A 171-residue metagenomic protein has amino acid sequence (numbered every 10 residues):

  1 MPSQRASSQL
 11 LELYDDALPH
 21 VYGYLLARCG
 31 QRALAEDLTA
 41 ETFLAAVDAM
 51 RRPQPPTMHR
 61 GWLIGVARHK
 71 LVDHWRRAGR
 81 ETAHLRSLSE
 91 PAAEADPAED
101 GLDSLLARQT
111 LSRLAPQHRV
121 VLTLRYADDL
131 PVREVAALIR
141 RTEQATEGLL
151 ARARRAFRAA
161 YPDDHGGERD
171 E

Functional and structural regions predicted by a protein language model:
M1-G23, A33, V47: A short, charge-rich alpha-helical start-of-domain segment used by transcription regulators
P2-Q4, R32, A40-H59, R77-G79: Sigma70-family region 2
R5-S8, E12, A78, R86-S112: Acidic, proline/glycine-rich intrinsically disordered inter-domain spacer in sigma factors
V21, L25, A35-A46, V66 (+3 more regions): Short, small-hydrophobic-rich alpha-helical interface motif
L25, R76, L114, R154-E171: Short, Lys/Arg-enriched C-terminal cap helix and immediately downstream tail that follows
R51-P55, I64-R86, D100: Arg/Lys-rich amphipathic alpha helix in sigma70-family domain 2
R68, V72, I139-D163: DNA-recognition helix of helix-turn-helix
V121-R125: A short pre-motif secondary-structure segment
